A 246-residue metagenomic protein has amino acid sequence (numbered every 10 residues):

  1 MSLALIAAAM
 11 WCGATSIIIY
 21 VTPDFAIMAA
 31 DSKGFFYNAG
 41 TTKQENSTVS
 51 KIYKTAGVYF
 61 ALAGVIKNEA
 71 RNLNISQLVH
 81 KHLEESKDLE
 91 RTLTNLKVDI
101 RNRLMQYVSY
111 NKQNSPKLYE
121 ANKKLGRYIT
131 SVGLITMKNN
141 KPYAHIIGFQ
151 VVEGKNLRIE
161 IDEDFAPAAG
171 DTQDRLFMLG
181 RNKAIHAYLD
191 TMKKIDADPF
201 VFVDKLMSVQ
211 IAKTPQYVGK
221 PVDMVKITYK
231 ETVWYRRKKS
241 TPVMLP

Functional and structural regions predicted by a protein language model:
M1-A9: Bacterial N-terminal signal peptides
W11-P246: N-terminal nucleophile
